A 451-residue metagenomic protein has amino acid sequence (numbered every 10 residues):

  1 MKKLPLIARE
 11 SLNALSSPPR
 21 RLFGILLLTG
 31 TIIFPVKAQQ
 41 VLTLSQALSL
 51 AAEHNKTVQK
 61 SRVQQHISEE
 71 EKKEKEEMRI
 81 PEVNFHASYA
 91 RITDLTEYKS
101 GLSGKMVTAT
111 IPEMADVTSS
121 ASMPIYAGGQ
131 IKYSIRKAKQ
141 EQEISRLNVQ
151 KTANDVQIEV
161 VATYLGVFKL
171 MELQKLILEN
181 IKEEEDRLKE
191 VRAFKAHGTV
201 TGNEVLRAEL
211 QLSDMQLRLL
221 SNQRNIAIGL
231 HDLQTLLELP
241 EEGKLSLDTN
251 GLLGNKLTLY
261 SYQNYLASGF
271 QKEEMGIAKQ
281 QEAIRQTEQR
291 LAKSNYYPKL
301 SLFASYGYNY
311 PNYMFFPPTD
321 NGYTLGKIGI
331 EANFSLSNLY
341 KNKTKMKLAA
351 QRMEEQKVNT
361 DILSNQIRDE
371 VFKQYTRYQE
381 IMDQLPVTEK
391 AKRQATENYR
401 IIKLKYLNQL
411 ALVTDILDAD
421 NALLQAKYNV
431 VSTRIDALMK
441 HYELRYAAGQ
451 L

Functional and structural regions predicted by a protein language model:
M1-S45, A52-N55, A437, L451: Bacterial Sec-dependent N-terminal signal peptides
K2, L42, E70, D155-G269 (+3 more regions): Periplasmic alpha-helical coiled-coil/stalk elements that build and connect Gram-negative outer-membrane
A38-S88, D94, E241-A283, S335: Bacterial Sec-pathway N-terminal export signals of envelope proteins
Q59-V63, E76-E77, I111, I125-A153 (+6 more regions): Sec/SRP-type N-terminal targeting helices
H86-M123, T249-L257, R290, F303-F334 (+1 more regions): Small/polar, glycine/serine/threonine/aspartate-rich low-complexity segments that form flexible
D214-L239, K392-Q450: Short segments within alpha-helical structural elements
